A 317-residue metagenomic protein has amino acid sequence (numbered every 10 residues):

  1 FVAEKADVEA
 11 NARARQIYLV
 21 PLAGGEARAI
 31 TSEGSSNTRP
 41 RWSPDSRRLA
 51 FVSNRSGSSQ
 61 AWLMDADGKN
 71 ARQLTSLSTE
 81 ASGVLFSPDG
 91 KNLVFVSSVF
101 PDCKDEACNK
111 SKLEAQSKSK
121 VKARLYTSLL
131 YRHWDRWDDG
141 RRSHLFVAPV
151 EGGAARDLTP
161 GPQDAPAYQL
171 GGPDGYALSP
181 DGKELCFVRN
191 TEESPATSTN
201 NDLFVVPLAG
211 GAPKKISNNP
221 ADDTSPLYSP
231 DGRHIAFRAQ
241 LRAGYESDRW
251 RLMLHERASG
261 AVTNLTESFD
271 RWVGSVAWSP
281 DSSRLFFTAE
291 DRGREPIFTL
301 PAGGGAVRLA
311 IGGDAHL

Functional and structural regions predicted by a protein language model:
A3-Q16, T31-T38, A50-W62, N70 (+10 more regions): A flexible loop/linker signature enriched in serine peptidases of the S9 family
L19, R28-A29: Membrane-interfacial amphipathic helices and adjacent loop/beta segments that form the lipid-substrate binding surface
P21-G25, D65-K69, P149-G153, P207-G211 (+2 more regions): Short loop/turn segments that connect beta-strands within beta-propeller blades
E26-A27, L49: Acidic/His-enriched low-complexity segments
A27, A155-P162: A short helix->beta-strand "capping" segment at the edge of beta-propeller domains
R39-R48, G83-N92, Y176-E184, P226-H234 (+1 more regions): Blade-terminus and WD-like Trp-Asp/Gly-His loop motifs, strongest in beta-propeller folds
